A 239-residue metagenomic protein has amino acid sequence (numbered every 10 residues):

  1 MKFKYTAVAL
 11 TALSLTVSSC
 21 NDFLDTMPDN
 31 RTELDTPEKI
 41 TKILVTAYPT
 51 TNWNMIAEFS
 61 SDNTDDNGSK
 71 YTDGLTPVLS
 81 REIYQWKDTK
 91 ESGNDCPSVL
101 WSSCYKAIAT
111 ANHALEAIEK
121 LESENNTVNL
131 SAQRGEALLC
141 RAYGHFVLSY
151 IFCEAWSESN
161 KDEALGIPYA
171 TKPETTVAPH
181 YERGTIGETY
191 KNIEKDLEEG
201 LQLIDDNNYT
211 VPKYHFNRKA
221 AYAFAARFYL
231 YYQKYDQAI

Functional and structural regions predicted by a protein language model:
M1-S18: Sec-dependent bacterial lipoprotein signal peptides
F3, C20-D65: Membrane-proximal, proline-rich intrinsically disordered regions
V78-F152, G184, L201-N208: Conserved, well-structured interaction surfaces
R141-Y143, L148-T176: Extended ligand-binding groove/face enriched in aromatic
G144, A226-F228: Residue-level signature for tetratricopeptide repeat
